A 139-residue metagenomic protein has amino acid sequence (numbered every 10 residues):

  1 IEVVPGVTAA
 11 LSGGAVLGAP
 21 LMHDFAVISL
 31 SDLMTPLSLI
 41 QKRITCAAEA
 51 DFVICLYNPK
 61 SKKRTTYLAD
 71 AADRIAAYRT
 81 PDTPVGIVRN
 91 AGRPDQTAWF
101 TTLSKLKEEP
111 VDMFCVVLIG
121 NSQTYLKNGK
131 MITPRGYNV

Functional and structural regions predicted by a protein language model:
I1-A50: Class I SAM-dependent methyltransferase SAM-binding "motif I" and its flanking Rossmann-like core
E49-V139: A contiguous loop/helix-start segment that scaffolds small-molecule binding in enzyme catalytic cores
